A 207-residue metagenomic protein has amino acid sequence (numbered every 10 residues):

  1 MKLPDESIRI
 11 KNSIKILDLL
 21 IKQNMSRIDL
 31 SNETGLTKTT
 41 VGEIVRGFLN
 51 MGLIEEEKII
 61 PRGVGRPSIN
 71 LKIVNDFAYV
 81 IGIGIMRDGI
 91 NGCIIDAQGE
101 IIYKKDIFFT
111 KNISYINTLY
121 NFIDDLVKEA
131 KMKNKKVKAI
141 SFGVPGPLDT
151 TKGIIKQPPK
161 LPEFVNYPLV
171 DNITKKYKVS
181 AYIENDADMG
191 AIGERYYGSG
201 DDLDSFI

Functional and structural regions predicted by a protein language model:
M1-N32: Extreme N-terminal segment that seeds HTH/winged-HTH DNA-binding domains in transcriptional regulators
L30, V41, V45-I54: Basic amphipathic alpha-helical segments that dock to polyanions
F48, G99-I102, D149-K152: Short, basic/glycine-rich phosphate-binding loops at helix/coil junctions that contact nucleotide phosphates
M51-G65: Beta-hairpin "wing" of winged helix-turn-helix
G65-K104, I207: Gly/Thr-rich phosphate-binding beta-strand-loop-beta motif of the actin/hexokinase/Hsp70
K105-S205: Glycine-rich phosphate-binding loop and adjoining helix at the ATP-binding site of ATP-dependent phosphoryl-transfer
